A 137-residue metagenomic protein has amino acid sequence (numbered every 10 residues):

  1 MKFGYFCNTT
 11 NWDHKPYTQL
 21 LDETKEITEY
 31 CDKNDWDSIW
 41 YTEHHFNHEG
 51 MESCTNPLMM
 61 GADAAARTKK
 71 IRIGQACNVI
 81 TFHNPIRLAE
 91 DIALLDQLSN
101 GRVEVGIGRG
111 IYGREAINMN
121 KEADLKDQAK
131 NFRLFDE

Functional and structural regions predicted by a protein language model:
M1-R67, I71: N-terminal beta1-alpha1-beta2 module of alpha/beta enzyme domains
K2-Q19, F82-E137: Flexible, glycine-rich active-site loops centered on histidine and acidic residues that chelate a metal or position
I39, I73, V103-V105: Hydrophobic residues within beta-strands of alpha/beta enzymes
T42, A76, G106-G108: Structural motif
F46-N47, V79-I80, I111: Positions that flank functional sites
A65-R72, L94-N100: Short, charge-rich binding segments
Q75-H83: Active-site nucleophile and cofactor-binding loops and adjacent substrate-binding regions of central metabolic enzymes
